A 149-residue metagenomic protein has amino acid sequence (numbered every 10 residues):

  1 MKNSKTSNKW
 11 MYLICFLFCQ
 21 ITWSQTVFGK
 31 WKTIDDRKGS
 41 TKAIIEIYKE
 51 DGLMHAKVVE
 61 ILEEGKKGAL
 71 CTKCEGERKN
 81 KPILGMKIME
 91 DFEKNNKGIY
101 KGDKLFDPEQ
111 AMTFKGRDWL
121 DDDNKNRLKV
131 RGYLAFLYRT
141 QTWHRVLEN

Functional and structural regions predicted by a protein language model:
M1-T26: Bacterial Sec-dependent N-terminal signal peptides
Q25-K30, N96-D103, K125-K129: Short, hydrophobic/aromatic-rich segments at coil-to-beta transitions
T26-S40, Q141-L147: K/E-rich alpha-helical interaction surfaces of small helical-bundle regulatory domains
D35, S40-F106, T113-F114: Central antiparallel beta-sheet cores of small beta-barrel/beta-sandwich binding domains
K38-S40, A111-T113, D123, F136-Y138: A cross-taxa feature marking solvent-exposed loop/turn segments within ectodomains of secreted and single-pass membrane
Y48, E93, W119-D122, H144: Well-ordered beta-strand positions
D103-K125, V130: Acidic, glycine-rich flexible loop segments
K129-R139: Short, exposed beta-strand-loop hairpins at the edges of beta-sheets in extracellular/periplasmic proteins
